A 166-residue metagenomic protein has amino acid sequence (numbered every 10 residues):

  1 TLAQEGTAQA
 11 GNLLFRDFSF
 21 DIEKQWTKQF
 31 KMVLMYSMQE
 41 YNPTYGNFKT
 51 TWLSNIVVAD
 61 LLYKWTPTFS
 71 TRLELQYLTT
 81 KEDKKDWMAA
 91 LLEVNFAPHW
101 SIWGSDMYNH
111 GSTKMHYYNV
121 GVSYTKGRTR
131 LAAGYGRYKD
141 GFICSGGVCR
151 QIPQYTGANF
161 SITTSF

Functional and structural regions predicted by a protein language model:
T1-F166: Exposed, low-structure sequence patches enriched in small/polar residues
